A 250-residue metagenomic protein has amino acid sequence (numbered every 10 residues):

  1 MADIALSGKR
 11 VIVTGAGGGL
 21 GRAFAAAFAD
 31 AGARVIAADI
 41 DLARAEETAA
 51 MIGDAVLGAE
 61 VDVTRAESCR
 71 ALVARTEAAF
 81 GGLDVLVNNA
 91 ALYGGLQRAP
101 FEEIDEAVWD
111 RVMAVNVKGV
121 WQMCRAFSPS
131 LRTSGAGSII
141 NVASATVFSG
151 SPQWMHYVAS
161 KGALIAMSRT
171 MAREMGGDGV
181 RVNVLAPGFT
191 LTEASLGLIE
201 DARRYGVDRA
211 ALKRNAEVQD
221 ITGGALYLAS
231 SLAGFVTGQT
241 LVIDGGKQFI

Functional and structural regions predicted by a protein language model:
M1-A5, Y93, Q97-R98, S149 (+2 more regions): Short C-terminal tail/terminal secondary-structure segment of NAD(P)H-dependent dehydrogenase/reductase domains
C69, Q97-F101, D105-D110, S195 (+1 more regions): Substrate-binding pocket helix/loop in short-chain dehydrogenase/reductase
G82, G176, R181, V236-G238: Short, small/polar-rich loop/turn modules that mediate ligand/substrate recognition or access, typified
W121-C124, R214-I243, Q248-F249: C-terminal substrate-recognition "lid" of short-chain dehydrogenase/reductases
C124, S160, S168: Active-site helix of classical SDR
P129, R173-G177, G234: Alpha-helical segment proximal to the catalytic Tyr-Lys
S144: Residue(s) in the substrate-gating loop at a strand-loop-helix junction that position the organic substrate next
